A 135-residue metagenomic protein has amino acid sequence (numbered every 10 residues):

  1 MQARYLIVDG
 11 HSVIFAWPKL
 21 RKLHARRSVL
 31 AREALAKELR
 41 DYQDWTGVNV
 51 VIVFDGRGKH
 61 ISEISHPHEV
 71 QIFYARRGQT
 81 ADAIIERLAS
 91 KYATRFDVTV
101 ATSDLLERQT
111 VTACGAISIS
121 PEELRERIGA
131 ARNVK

Functional and structural regions predicted by a protein language model:
A3-K135: Nuclease catalytic cores that cleave nucleic-acid phosphodiester bonds, predominantly acidic two-metal-ion
